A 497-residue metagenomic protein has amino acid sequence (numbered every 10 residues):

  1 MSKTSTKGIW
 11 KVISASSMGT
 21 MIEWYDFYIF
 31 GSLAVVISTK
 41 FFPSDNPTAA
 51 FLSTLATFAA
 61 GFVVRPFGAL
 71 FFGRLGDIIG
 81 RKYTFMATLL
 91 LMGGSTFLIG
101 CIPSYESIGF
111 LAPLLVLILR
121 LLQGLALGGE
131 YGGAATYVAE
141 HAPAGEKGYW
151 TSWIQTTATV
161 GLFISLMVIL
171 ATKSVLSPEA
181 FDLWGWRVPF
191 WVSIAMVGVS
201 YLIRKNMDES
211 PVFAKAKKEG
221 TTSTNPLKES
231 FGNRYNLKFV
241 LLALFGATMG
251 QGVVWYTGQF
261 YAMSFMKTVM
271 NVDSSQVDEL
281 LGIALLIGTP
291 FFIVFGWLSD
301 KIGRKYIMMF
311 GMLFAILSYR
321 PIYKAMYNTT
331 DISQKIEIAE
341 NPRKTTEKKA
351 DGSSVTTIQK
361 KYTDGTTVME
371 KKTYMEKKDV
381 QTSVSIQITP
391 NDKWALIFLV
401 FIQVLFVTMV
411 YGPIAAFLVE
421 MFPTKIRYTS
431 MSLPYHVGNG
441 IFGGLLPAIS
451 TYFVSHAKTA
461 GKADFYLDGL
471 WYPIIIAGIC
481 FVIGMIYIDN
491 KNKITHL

Functional and structural regions predicted by a protein language model:
F30-G31, N236-L285, I322-Y323, V355-Q359 (+2 more regions): Extracytoplasmic gate region of multi-pass secondary transporters
A34-F67: Extracellular/periplasmic helix-loop-helix junction of adjacent transmembrane segments in MFS-like secondary
P43, L90-G109, L313-E337, T382-I388: C-terminal ends and interior cores of transmembrane alpha-helices in multi-pass membrane transporters/permeases
L55-R74, G93-S95, V160, G282-F295: Central cavity-lining transmembrane alpha-helices of secondary-active solute carriers, predominantly the Major
I78-L90, K301-M312: Cytoplasmic membrane-interface "Motif A"-like loop-to-helix N-cap segments of 12-TM Major Facilitator Superfamily
A126, G148-K173, M196, I322 (+1 more regions): Glycine-rich segments within core transmembrane alpha-helices of 12-TM secondary carriers
S200-M207, S318-T329, Y472-L497: Multi-pass alpha-helical transporter architecture, strongest for 12-TM Major Facilitator/SLC carriers used
P321-F398, K458-G461: Low-complexity, proline/glycine-enriched hydrophobic segments characteristic of transmembrane helices
